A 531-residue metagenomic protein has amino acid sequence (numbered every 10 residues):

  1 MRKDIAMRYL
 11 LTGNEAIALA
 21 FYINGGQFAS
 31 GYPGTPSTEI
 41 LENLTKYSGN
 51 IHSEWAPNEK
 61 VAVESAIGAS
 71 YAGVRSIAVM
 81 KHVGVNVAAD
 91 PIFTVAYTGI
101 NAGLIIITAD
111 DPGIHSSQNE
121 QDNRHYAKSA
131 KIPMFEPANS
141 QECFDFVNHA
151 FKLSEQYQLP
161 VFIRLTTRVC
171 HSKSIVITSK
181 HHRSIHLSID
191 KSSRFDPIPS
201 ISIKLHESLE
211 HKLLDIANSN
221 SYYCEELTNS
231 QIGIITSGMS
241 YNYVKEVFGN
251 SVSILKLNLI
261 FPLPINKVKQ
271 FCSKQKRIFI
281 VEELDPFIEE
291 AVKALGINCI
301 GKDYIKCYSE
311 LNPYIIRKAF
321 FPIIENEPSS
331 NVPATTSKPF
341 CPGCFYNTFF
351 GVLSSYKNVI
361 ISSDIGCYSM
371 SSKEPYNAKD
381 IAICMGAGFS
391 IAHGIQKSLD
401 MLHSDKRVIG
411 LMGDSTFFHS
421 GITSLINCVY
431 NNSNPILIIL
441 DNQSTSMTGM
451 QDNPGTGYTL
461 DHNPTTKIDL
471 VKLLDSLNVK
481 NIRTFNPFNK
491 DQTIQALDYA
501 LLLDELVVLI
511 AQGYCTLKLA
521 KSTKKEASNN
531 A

Functional and structural regions predicted by a protein language model:
M1-S140, R168, L227-T228, S251 (+2 more regions): Thiamine diphosphate
R2-A18, I23-N24, P137-F340, F345-T348 (+3 more regions): Flexible, low-complexity linker and terminal segments
I40-N43, I67, A88-I92, I114-Q121 (+16 more regions): Short acidic, glycine/serine/threonine-rich loops at helix termini
N43-G49, K245-L255, K472-K480: Short helix-loop-beta junction
G49-P57, T98-A109, I189-R194, Y430-Q443 (+1 more regions): A glycine-rich helix N-cap at a beta->alpha junction
V79-M80, I105-A109, F162-T166, I235-T236 (+5 more regions): Short beta-strand segments
S116, S372-I510, Y514-K524: Thiamine diphosphate
